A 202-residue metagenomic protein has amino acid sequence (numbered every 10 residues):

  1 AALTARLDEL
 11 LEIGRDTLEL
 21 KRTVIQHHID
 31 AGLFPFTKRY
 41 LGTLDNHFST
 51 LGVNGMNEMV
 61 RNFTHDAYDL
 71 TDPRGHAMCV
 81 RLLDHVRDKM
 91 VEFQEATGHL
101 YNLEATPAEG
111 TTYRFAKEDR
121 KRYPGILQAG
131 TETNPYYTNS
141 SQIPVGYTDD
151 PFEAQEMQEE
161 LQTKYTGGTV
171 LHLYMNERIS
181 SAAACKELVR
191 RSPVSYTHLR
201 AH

Functional and structural regions predicted by a protein language model:
A1-A2, N62-R74: Inter-helical turn/loop segments and adjacent helix faces that build the functional surface of alpha-helical bundle
A1-T37: Function-dense linear segments that define catalytic or interfacial modules in macromolecule-processing proteins
Y40-M59: Core structural elements
D69-K89: Short secondary-structure subsegments characteristic of cysteine-rich extracellular domains
Q94-N134: Extended amphipathic alpha-helical segments with heptad-repeat/coiled-coil character used for oligomerization, fusion
K121-Q162, T169: Intrinsic disorder at enzyme termini
E156, L161-Y196: Long, repeat-rich segments with strong aromatic
T197-H202: Conserved small/polar residues in nucleotide/adenosyl-binding loops
